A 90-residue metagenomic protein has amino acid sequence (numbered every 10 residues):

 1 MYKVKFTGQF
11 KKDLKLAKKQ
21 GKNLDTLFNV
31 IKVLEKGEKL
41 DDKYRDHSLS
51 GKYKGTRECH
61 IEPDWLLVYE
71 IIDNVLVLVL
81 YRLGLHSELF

Functional and structural regions predicted by a protein language model:
M1-K3, E35: A short, ordered amphipathic alpha-helix with a cationic face
K3, Q9-K15, K19-D25, N29 (+4 more regions): Enriched for short, Lys/Arg-rich terminal
V33-H60: A short, surface-exposed loop/turn module that caps and links secondary-structure elements
